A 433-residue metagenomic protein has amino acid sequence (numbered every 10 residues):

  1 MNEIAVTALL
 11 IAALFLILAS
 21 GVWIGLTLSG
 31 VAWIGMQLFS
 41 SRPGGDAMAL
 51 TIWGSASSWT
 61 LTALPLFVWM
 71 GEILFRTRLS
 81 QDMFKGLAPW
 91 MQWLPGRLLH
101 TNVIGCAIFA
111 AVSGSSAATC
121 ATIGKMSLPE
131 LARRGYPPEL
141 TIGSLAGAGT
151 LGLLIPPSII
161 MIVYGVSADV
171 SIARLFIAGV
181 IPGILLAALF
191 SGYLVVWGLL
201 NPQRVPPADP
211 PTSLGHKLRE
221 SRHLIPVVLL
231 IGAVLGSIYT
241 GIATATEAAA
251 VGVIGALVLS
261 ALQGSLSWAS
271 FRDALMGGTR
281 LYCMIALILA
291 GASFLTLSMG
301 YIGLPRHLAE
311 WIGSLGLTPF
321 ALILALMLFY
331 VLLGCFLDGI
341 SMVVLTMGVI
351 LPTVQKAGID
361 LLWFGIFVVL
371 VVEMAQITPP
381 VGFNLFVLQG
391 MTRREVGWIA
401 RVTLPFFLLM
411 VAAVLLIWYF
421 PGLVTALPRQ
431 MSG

Functional and structural regions predicted by a protein language model:
M1-G433: Alpha-helical transmembrane segments of multi-pass membrane transport proteins
